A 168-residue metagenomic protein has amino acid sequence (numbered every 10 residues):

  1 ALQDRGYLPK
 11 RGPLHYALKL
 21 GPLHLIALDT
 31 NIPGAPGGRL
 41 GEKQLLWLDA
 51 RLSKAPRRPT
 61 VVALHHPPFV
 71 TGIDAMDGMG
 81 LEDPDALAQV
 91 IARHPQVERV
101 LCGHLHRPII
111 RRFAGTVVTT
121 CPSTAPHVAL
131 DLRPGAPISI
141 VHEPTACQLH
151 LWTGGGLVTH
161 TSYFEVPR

Functional and structural regions predicted by a protein language model:
A1, P33-P36, P67-G72, V97-R112 (+1 more regions): Active-site environment of divalent metal-dependent phosphoester hydrolases
A1-P59, D83-Q96, P122, P126 (+2 more regions): Extended active-site neighborhood of metal-dependent phosphoesterases/phosphodiesterases
D29, V61-L64, Q96-H106, T119-C121: Active-site neighborhood of phospho(di)ester-bond hydrolases with catalytic His/Asp-centered motifs
P36-L40, I73-G78: Short, solvent-exposed loop/turn segments at secondary-structure boundaries
A55-T71: Short acidic, glycine-rich surface-loop motifs adjacent to enzyme active sites
G115-V117: Glycine-enriched alpha-helix->loop->beta-strand junction motifs that scaffold or abut catalytic
H160-R168: Short, solvent-exposed aromatic-acidic interface loops
